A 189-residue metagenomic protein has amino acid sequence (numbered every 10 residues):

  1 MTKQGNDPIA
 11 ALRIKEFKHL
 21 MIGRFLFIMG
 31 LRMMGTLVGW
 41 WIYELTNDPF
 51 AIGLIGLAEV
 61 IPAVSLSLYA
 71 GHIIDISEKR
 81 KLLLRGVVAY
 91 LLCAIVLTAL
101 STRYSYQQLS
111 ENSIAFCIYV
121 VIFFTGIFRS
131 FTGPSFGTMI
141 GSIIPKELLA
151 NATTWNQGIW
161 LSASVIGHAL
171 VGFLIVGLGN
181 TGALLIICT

Functional and structural regions predicted by a protein language model:
M1-K18: Juxtamembrane intracellular "pre-TM" segments in multi-pass secondary transporters
I14-K15, D48, G179-N180: Short loop-to-helix capping motifs
K18-V38, L57-C93, C117-I175: Substrate-agnostic recognition of the 12-TM MFS/MFS-like secondary transporter fold
T36-F50: Short amphipathic helix-loop junctions that connect adjacent transmembrane helices in Major Facilitator Superfamily/SLC
T46, E78, L100-S101: Helix-breaking motifs and short loop linkers at transmembrane-helix boundaries and internal kinks in secondary membrane
D48-G56, I114: Juxtamembrane helix-start elements in MFS-like secondary transporters
V88-E111: C-terminal ends and interior cores of transmembrane alpha-helices in multi-pass membrane transporters/permeases
F116, G182-T189: Symmetry-related core transmembrane helices of the 12-TM Major Facilitator Superfamily/SLC fold
